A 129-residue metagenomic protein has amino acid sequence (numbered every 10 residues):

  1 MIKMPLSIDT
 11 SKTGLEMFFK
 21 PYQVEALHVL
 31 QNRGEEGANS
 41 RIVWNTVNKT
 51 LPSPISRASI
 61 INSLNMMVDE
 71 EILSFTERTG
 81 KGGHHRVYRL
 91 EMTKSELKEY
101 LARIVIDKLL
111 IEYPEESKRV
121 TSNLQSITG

Functional and structural regions predicted by a protein language model:
I2-H28, T93: Short alpha-helical segments that sit at the start of domains
L30, I60-E70: Basic amphipathic alpha-helical segments that dock to polyanions
Q31-E36, T50-L51: Short helix-capping/hinge SLiMs at alpha-helix to coil transitions
E36-V47: Short acidic, hydrophobic short linear motifs in intrinsically disordered regions
N45-R57: Short helix-coil junctions and helix-kink-helix linkers
V68-R78: A short, conserved structural fragment
R78-E99: Short, cationic-aromatic polyanion-contact patches
L97-G129: Amphipathic alpha-helical dimerization/coiled-coil segments that flank or bridge DNA-binding/regulatory modules
